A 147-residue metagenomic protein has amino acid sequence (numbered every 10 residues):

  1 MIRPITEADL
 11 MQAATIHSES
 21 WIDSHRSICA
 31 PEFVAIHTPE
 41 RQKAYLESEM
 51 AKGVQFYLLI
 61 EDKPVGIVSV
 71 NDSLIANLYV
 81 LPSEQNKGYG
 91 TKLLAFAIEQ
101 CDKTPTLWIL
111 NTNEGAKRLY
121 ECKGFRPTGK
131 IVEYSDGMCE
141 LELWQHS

Functional and structural regions predicted by a protein language model:
M1-T15: A short beta-loop-alpha structural element at the N-terminal edge of CoA-dependent acyl/N-acetyltransferase catalytic
S18-Y45: Conserved GNAT-fold acetyl-CoA-binding loop/helix
G53-G66: Conserved beta-hairpin
I75-Q85, I109-L110: A short, internal acetyl-CoA/4′-phosphopantetheine-binding micro-motif in the GNAT/acyltransferase core
E84, G88-F96: Conserved acetyl-CoA pyrophosphate-binding loop and the N-cap/start of the following alpha-helix in GNAT-like
T91-K92, T112-G129, S135-M138: Conserved active-site alpha-helix within GNAT-family acetyltransferase domains
Q100-T112: Conserved GNAT acetyl-CoA-binding A-motif
